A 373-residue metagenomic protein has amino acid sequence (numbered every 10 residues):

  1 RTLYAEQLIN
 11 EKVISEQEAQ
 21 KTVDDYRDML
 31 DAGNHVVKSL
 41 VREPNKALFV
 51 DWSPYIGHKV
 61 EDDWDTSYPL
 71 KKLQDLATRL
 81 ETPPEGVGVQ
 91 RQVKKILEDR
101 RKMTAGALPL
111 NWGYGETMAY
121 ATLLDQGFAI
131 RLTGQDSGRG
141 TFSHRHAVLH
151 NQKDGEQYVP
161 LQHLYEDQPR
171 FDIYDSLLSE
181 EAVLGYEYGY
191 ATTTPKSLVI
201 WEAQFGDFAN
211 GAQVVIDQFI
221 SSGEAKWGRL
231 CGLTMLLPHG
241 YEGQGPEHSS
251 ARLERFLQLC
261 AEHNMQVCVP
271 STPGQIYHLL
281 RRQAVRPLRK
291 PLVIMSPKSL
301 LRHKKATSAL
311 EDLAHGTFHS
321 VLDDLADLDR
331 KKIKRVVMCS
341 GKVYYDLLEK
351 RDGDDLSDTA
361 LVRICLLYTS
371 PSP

Functional and structural regions predicted by a protein language model:
R1-A5: Mobile "lid/hinge" segments at catalytic clefts and subdomain interfaces of large enzymes
I9-N10, R27-D31, H35, A261 (+1 more regions): Non-catalytic alpha-helical coupling and interface elements of nucleotide-dependent molecular machines and regulators
V13-I14: Conserved hydrophobic residue
E18-I130: Hard-cation-handling environments
D125, L132-K331, Y345: Conserved thiamine diphosphate
F318-S320, K331-T359: Long hydrophobic segments that form regular secondary structure
S357-L367: Acidic, glycine-rich catalytic loops of TOPRIM or P-loop NTPase phosphate-binding modules used across DNA replication
Y368-P373: Conserved small/polar residues in nucleotide/adenosyl-binding loops
